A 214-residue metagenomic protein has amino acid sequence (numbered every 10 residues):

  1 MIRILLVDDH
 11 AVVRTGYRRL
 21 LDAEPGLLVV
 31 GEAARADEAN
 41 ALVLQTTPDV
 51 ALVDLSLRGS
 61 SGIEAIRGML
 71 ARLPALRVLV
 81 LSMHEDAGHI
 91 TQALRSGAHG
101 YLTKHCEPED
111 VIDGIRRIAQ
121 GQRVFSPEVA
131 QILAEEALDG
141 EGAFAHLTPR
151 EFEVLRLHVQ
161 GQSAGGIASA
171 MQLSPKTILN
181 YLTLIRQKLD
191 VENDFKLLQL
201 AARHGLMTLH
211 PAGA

Functional and structural regions predicted by a protein language model:
D8, D54-L55, S82: Active-site residues of response regulator receiver
V13, V53, R58: The feature encodes the CheY-like receiver
R35-E38, S61-E64: Acidic catalytic/metal-coordinating carboxylates
I63-A75: Short amphipathic alpha-helix used as the core "switch/output" element in two-component signaling
G88-R95, H99-E153, F195, R203-L209: Short, flexible helix-to-coil linker/hinge segments that flank and couple to helix-turn-helix
E135, E141-K176: Helix-turn-helix DNA-binding segment
S163-K196: Recognition helix of helix-turn-helix DNA-binding domains
R186-A214: Basic, Lys/Arg-enriched C-terminal extension of HTH/homeodomain DNA-binding domains
